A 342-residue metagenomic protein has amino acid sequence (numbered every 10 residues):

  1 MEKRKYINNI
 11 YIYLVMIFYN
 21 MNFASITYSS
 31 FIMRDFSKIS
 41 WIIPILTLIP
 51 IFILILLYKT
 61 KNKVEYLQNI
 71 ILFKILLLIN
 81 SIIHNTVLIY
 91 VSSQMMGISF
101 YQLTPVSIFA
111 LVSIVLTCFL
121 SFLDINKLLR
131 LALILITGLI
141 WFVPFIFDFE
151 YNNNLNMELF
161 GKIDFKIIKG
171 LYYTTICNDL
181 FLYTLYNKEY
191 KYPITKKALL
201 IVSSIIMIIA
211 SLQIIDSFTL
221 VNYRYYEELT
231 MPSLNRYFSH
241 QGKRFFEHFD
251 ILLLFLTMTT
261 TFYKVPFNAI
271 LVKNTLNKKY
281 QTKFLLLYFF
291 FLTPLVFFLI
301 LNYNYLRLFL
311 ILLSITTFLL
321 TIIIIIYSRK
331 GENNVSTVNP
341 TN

Functional and structural regions predicted by a protein language model:
K3-R4, K59-V64, I325-N339: Membrane-interface capping segments at transmembrane-helix boundaries
I7-T27, I43-L54, L77-S81, N85 (+6 more regions): Hydrophobic, membrane-embedded alpha-helices of multi-pass small-molecule transporters
N22-S107, V112-L116, L292, T317-L320: Membrane helical hairpin/interfacial module
R34, N62-K63, V91-G97, S113-I134 (+2 more regions): Membrane-water interface regions at transmembrane-helix termini and the short interhelical loops of multi-pass membrane
I82-S93, T137-G161, S217-F218, T321-N333: Hydrophobic alpha-helical segments and their helix-loop junctions in multi-pass secondary transporters
V87, S107, L120-E150, F309-T321: Membrane-interface loop-to-helix entry segments
T219-H248: Membrane-interface interhelical connector segments
Y280-L285, P294-I315: Extracellular/periplasmic helix-loop-helix junctions in multi-pass membrane proteins
